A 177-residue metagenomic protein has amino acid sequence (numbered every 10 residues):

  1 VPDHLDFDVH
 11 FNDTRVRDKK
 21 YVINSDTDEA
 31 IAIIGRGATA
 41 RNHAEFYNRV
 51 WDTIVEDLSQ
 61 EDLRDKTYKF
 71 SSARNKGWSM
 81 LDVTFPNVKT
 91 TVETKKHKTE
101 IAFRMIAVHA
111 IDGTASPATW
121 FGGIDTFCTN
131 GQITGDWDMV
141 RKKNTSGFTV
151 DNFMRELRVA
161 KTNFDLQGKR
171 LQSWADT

Functional and structural regions predicted by a protein language model:
V1-W51: Feature for intrinsically disordered/low-complexity regulatory segments and propeptides
N48-T177: Intrinsic disorder/low-complexity polar-acidic segments
